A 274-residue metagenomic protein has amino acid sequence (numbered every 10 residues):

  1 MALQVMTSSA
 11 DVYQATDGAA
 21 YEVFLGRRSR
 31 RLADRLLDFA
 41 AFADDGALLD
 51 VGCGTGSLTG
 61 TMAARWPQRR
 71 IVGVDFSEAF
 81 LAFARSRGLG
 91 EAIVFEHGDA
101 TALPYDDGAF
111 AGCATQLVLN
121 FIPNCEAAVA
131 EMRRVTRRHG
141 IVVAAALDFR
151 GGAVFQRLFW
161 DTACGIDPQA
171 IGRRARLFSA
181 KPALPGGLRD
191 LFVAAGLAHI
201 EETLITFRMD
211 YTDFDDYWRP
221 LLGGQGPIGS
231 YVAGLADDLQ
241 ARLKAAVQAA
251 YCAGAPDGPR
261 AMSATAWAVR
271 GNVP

Functional and structural regions predicted by a protein language model:
A2-A43, S57-T61, R65, F80-F83 (+2 more regions): Conserved class I S-adenosyl-L-methionine
S8-A10, R28-S29, T55-S57, L177-P274: Conserved Class I S-adenosyl-L-methionine
A41-A43, W66-P67, L89-G90, P123 (+1 more regions): Short conserved AdoMet
A47-L103, G112, A127: Class I SAM-dependent methyltransferase SAM/SAH-binding core
A111-C125, D148: A short SAM/SAH-binding and catalytic strip from SAM-dependent methyltransferases
E126, R133, R137-T212: Conserved catalytic/acceptor-binding region of the Class I
